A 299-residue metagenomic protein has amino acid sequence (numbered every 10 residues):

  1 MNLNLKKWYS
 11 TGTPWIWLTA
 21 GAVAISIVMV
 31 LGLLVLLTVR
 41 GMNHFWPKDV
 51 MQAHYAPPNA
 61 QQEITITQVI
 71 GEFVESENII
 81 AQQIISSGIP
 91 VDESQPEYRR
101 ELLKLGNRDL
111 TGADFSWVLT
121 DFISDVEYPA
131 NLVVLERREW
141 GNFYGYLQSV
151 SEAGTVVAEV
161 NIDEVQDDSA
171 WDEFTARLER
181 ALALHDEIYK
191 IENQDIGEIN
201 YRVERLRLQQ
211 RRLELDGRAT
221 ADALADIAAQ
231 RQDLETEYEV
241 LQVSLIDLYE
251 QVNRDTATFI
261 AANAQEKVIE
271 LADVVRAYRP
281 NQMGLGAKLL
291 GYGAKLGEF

Functional and structural regions predicted by a protein language model:
M1-A20, I27-G32, V39-F299: Membrane-topology segments of multi-pass transport proteins
